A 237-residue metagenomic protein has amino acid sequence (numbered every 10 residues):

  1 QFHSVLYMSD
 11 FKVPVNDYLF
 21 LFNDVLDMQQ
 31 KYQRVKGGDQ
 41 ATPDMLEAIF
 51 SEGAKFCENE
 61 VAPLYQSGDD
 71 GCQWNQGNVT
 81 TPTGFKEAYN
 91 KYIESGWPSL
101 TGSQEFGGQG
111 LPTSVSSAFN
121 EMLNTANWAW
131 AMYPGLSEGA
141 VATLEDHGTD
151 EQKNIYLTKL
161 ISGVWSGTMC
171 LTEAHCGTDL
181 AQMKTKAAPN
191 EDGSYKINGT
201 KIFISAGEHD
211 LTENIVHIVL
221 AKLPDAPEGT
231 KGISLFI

Functional and structural regions predicted by a protein language model:
S4-M132, E151, I155: Amphipathic, small/basic residue-rich leader segments at the start of a protein or domain
D27-M28, T125, A142-D150, S162 (+2 more regions): Short, well-ordered loop/turn and helix-capping segments at boundaries between secondary-structure elements and domains
Q76-N90, W97-G102, T168-N190, T200-D210 (+1 more regions): Flexible, glycine/threonine-enriched loop-and-boundary segments that flank and lead into catalytic domains of large
S99-Q104, A126-V141, G163-E173, S234-L235: Core alpha/beta catalytic barrel or barrel-like domain that forms the active/cofactor pocket in diverse metabolic
F106-G110, G139-T143, E151-Q152, H175-D179 (+2 more regions): Flexible loop/turn segments at secondary-structure boundaries
Y133-S137, G148-T185, P189: Internal maturation/activation junctions in enzymes
S194, N198-I237: A short core secondary-structure module
